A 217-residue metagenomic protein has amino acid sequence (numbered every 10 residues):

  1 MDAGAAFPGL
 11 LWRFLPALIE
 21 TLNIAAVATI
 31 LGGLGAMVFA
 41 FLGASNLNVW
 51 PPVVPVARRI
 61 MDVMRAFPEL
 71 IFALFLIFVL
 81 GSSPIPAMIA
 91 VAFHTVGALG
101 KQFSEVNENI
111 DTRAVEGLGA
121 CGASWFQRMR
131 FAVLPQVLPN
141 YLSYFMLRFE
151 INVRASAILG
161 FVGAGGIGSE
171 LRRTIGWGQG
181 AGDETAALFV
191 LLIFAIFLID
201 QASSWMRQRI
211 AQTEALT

Functional and structural regions predicted by a protein language model:
M1-A28: Periplasmic/extracellular loop-to-transmembrane helix junction in inner-membrane transport proteins
R13-P16, E20, P55-R65, E105-A120 (+4 more regions): Short amphipathic alpha-helical coupling elements at transmembrane boundaries
P16-I24, P68-A98, E184, L188: Loop-to-helix entry region at the N-terminal start of transmembrane alpha-helices in multi-pass membrane transporters
E20, I24, G160, R173-D200: Pore-lining and gate-forming transmembrane alpha-helices of multi-pass membrane transport proteins
A25, T29-M37, F41, S45 (+8 more regions): Hydrophobic positions within alpha-helical transmembrane segments of bacterial inner-membrane proteins
V38-A73, Q102-E105: Cytoplasmic-entry segments and transmembrane alpha-helices of multi-pass inner-membrane transporters
S82-V133, P139-R148, Q201-S204: Membrane-cytosol interface at the C-terminal ends of specific transmembrane alpha-helices in multi-pass membrane
S143, A186-T217: C-terminal transmembrane helix and the adjacent membrane-cytosol boundary/short C-terminal tail of inner/organellar
